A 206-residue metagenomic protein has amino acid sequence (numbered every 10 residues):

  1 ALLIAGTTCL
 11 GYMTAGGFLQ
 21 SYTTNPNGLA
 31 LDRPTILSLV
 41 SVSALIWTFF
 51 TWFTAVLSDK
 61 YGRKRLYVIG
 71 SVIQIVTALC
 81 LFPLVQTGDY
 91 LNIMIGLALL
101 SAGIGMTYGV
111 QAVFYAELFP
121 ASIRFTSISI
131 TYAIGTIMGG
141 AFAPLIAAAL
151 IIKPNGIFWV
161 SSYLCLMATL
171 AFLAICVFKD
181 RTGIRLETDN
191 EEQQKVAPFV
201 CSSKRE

Functional and structural regions predicted by a protein language model:
A1-T48, G139-P144: Extracytoplasmic gate region of multi-pass secondary transporters
F50-R63: Helix-to-loop junctions at the C-terminal end of transmembrane segments in multipass secondary transporters
K60-V72: Cytoplasmic membrane-interface "Motif A"-like loop-to-helix N-cap segments of 12-TM Major Facilitator Superfamily
V72-G88: C-terminal ends and interior cores of transmembrane alpha-helices in multi-pass membrane transporters/permeases
Y90-M106: Hydrophobic core of transmembrane alpha-helices in multi-pass small-molecule transporters, especially MFS/SLC-type
A121-I152: A late C-terminal transmembrane helix in Major Facilitator Superfamily
A147-L166: A membrane-interface helix-boundary motif in multi-pass transporters
C165-E192: Multi-pass alpha-helical transporter architecture, strongest for 12-TM Major Facilitator/SLC carriers used
